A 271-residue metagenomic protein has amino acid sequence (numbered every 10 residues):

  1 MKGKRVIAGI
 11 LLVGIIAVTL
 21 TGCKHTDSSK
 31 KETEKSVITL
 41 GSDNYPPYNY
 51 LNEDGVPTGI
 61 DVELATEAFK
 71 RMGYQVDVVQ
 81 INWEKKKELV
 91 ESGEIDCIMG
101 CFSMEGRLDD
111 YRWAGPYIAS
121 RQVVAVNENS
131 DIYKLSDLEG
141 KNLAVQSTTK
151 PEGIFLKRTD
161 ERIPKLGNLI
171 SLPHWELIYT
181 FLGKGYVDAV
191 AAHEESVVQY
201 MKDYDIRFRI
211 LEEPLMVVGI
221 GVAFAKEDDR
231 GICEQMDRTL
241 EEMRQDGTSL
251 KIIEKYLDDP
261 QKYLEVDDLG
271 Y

Functional and structural regions predicted by a protein language model:
M1-I10: Bacterial N-terminal signal peptides that target proteins for export
T19-G22: C-terminal motif of bacterial Sec signal peptides marking the signal peptidase cleavage site
K24, V62-R71, N129-I132, S136-K150 (+1 more regions): Extended ligand-binding regions for polar small-molecule ligands
K30-C101, S171, Q235-M236, D246: Extracytoplasmic small-molecule ligand-binding "clamshell" domains of the periplasmic binding protein/Venus flytrap
S42-N44, A119-V126, K202-R238, D259-Y271: Periplasmic-binding protein-like
E53, A65-Y74, P151-P173, M201-D205: Ligand-binding cleft/hinge of the Venus flytrap
T66, Q75-D137, R209, P214: Acidic, polar ligand-binding/catalytic clefts
K85-E88, C101-D110, I154-K157, F181-V217: A ligand-binding cleft/hinge motif common to bilobed small-molecule-binding domains
